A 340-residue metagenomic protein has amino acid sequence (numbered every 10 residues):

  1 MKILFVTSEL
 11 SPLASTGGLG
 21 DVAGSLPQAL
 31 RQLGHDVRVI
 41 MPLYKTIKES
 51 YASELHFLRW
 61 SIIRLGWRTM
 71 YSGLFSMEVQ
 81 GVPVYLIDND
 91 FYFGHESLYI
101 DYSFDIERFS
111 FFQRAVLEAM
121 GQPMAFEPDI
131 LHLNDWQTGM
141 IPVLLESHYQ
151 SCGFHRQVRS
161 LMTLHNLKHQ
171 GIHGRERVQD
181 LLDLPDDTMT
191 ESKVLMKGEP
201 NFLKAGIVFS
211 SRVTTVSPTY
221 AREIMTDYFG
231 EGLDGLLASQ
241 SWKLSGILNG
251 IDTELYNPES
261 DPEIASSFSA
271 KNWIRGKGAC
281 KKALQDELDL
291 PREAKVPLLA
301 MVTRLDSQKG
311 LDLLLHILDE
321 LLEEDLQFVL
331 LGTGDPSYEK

Functional and structural regions predicted by a protein language model:
M1-K340: Catalytic cores of nucleotide-sugar-dependent glycosyltransferases that transfer UDP/GDP/TDP-activated
